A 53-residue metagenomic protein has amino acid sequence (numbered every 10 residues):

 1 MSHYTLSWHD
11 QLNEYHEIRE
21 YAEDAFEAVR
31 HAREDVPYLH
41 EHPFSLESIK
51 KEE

Functional and structural regions predicted by a protein language model:
M1-H16: Short aromatic-glycine-(Arg/Gly/Cys) micro-motifs in beta-strand/loop hairpins
H3, E27-A28: Generic alpha-helical structural signal
H9, Y21-E23, E47-E52: A structural detector for beta-sheet-dominated domains
N13-E27: A short, exposed loop/beta-hairpin motif centered on an aromatic-Gly-Thr core
Y15, E34-E53: Short, mixed-charge low-complexity intrinsically disordered segments
